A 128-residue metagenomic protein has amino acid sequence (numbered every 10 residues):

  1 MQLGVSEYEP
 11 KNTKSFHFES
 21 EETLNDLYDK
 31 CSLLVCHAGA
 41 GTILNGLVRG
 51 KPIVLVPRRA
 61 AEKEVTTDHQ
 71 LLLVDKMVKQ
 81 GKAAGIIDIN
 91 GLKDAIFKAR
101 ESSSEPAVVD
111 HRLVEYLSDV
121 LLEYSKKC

Functional and structural regions predicted by a protein language model:
Q2-C128: Nucleotide-activated sugar donor-binding and catalytic core shared by glycosyltransferases and related lipid-linked
